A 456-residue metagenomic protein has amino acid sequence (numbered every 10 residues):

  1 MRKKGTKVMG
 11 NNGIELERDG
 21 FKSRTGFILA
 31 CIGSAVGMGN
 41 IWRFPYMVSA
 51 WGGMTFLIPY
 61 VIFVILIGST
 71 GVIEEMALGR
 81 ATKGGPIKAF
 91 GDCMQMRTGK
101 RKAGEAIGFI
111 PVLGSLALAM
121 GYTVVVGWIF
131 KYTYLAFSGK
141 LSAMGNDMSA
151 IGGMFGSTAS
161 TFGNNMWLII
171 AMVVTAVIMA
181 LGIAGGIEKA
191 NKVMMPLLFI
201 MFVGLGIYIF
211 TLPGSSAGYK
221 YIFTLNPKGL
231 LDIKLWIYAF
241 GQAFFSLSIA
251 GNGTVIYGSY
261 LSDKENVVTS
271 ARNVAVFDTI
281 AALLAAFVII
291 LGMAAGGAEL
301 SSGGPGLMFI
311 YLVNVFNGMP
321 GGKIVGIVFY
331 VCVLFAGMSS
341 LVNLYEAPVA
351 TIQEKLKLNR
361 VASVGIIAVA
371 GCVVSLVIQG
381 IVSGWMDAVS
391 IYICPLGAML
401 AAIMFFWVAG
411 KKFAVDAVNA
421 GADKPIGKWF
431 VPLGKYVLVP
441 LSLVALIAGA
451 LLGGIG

Functional and structural regions predicted by a protein language model:
R2, G10, I14, V126-A159 (+6 more regions): Helix-loop-helix connectors at the membrane interface of multi-pass transporters/channels
R2-W42, G71-M76, R80-A106, S262-N266 (+1 more regions): Membrane-interface "cap" regions at the ends of multi-pass membrane proteins
G10-E17, F21, E188, K192-M338 (+1 more regions): Membrane-embedded translocation segments of transport machinery
E15-D19, M47-W51, G84-I110, T123-A184 (+5 more regions): Inter-helical loop and helix-membrane interface segments of multi-pass membrane transporters/permeases
S23-F63, N252-G253, G258, E265-R272 (+2 more regions): Transmembrane helix-boundary motif of multi-pass solute transporters/channels
G26-F27, S34, N165-M166, F277-L283 (+4 more regions): Loop-to-transmembrane helix boundary motifs in multi-pass membrane proteins
R43-Y60, G79-G85, W128, G186-M194 (+7 more regions): Transmembrane helix-loop boundary segments of multi-pass membrane transporters
A106-S115, V349, L356-A368, A388-A450: C-terminal membrane-solvent junction of multi-pass transporters and transport-like membrane proteins
